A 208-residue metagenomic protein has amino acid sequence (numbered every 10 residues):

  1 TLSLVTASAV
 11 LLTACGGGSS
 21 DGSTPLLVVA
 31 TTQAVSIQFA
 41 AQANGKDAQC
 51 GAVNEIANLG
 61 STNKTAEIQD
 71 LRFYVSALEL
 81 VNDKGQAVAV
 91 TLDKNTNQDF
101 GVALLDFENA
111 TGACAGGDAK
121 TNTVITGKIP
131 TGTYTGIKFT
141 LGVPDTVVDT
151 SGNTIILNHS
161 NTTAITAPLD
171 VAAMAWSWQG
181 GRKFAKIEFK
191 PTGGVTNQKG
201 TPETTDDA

Functional and structural regions predicted by a protein language model:
T1-L4: Bacterial N-terminal signal peptides that target proteins for export
S8-Q33: Bacterial Sec-dependent N-terminal signal peptides
L26-A208: A short, solvent-exposed, low-complexity linear motif enriched for acidic/polar residues with Pro/Gly/Ser/Thr
